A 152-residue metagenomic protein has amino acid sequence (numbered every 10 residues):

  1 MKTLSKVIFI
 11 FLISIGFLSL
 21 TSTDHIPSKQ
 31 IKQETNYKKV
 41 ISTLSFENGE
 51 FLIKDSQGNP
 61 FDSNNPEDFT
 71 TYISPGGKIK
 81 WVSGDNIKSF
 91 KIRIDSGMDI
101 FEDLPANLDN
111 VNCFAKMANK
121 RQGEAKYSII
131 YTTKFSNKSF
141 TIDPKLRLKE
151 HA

Functional and structural regions predicted by a protein language model:
M1-S28: Bacterial Sec-dependent N-terminal signal peptides
K2, L20-S22, E34, S42 (+1 more regions): Intrinsically disordered/low-complexity terminal segments and short unstructured peptides
S22-T23, L44, I53-S56, K91-D95 (+1 more regions): Short beta-strand element of the conserved SAM-dependent methyltransferase core
K32-S74: N-terminal edge beta-strand
S42-L44, F51-I53, I79, F90-I92 (+2 more regions): Hydrophobic beta-strand residues in large extracellular and virion-surface proteins
N48-E50, G77, I87, R121 (+2 more regions): Residues that cap or initiate secondary-structure elements
E67-A106: Contiguous segments within soluble domain cores/interaction surfaces
L108-A152: Extracellular/periplasmic metallocenter environments
